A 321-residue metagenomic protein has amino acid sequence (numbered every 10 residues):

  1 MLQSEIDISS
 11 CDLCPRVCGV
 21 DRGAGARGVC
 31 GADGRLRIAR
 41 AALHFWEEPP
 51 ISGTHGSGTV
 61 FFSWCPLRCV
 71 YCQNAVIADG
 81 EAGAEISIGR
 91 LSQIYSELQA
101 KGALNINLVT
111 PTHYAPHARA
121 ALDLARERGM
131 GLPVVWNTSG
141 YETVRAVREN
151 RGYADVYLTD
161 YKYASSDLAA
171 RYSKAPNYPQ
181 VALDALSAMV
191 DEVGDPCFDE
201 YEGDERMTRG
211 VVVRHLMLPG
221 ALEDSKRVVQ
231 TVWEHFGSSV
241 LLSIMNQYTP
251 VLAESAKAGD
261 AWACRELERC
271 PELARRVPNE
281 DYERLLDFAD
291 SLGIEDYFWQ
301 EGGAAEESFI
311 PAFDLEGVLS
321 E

Functional and structural regions predicted by a protein language model:
M1-A26, D195-E321: Auxiliary Fe-S-binding modules of radical SAM enzymes
G31-G152, V156-Y157, S165-S166: Conserved Radical SAM active-site core
G58, I106, V134-W136, Y157-T159 (+3 more regions): Hydrophobic faces of well-ordered beta-strands that scaffold small-molecule active sites in alpha/beta enzyme cores
A78, A115, G140-T143, Y161-P179 (+3 more regions): Conserved radical SAM core fold
I86, H113, S173-V181, G220 (+1 more regions): Alpha-helix N-cap and loop-to-helix initiation/capping positions
L91, A118, V147, A182 (+4 more regions): Aromatic/hydrophobic pocket-lining residues that form the small-molecule binding cavity in soluble enzyme cores
A121-V135, D184-E192, N279-L285: Alpha-helix-loop-beta-strand connector modules within alpha/beta enzyme cores
A170-G203: Anionic-ligand binding region
